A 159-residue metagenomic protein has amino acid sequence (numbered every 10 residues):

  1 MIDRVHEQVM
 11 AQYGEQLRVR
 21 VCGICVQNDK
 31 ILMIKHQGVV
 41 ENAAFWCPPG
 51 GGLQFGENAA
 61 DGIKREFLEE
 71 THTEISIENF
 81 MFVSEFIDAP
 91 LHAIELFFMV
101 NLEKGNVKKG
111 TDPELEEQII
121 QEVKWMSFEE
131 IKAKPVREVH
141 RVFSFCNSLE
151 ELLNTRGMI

Functional and structural regions predicted by a protein language model:
M1-C22: Acidic, metal-coordinating catalytic segment for phosphate/diphosphate chemistry, firing primarily on the Nudix
E15, G23, G38, D88 (+1 more regions): Short secondary-structure boundary/capping segments
R18, V26, A43, P48 (+2 more regions): Short connector loops at helix/strand junctions that flank enzyme active sites, especially segments positioning acidic
C22-I24, K30-L32, E95-M99: Residues embedded in well-ordered beta-strands
Q27-E69: Conserved Nudix-box catalytic region and its N-terminal flanking loop in Nudix hydrolases and closely related
L53-S76, F86-R137: Unchanged
E78-F82: Conserved S-adenosyl-L-methionine
H140-I159: Charged phosphate-binding loop/patch that engages nucleotide di/tri-phosphates or the phosphate backbone of nucleic
